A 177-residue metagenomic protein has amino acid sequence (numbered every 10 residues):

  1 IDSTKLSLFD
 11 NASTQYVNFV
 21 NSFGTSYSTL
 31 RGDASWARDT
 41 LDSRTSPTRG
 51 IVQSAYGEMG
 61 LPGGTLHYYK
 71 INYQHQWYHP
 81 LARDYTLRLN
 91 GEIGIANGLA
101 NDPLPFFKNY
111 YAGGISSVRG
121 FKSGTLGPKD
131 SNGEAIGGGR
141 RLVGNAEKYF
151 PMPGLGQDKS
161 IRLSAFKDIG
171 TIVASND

Functional and structural regions predicted by a protein language model:
D2-I161, A165-I169, V173-N176: C-terminal outer-membrane beta-barrel translocator/porin domains of Gram-negative envelope proteins and their
